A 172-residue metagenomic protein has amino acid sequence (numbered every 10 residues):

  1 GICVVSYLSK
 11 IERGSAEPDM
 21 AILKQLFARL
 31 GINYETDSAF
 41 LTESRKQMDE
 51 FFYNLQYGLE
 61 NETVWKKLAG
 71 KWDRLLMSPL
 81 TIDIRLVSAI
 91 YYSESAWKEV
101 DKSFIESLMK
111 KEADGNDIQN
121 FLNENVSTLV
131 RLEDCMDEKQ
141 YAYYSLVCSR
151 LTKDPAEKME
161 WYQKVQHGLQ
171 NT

Functional and structural regions predicted by a protein language model:
G1-K10: Short alpha-helical DNA-recognition segment
I11-E12, I22: DNA major-groove recognition helix of helix-turn-helix
D19-T36: DNA major-groove recognition helix of helix-turn-helix/homeodomain DNA-binding modules
G31-Q47: Short C-terminal boundary/hinge segments that cap the last helix of small helical domains
A39-S44, M77-D83, G115-N123, C135-Y143 (+1 more regions): Alpha-solenoid helical repeat architecture
T42-K102: Helix-turn-helix/homeodomain-like alpha-helical modules used for DNA recognition and transcription-factor dimerization
D49-Y53, D83-Y91, Q119-E124, Q140-C148: "A position-specific structural signal for the A-helix of alpha-solenoid helical repeats
E60-K71, K98-A113, N125-M136, A156-G168: Alpha-helical repeat scaffolds
